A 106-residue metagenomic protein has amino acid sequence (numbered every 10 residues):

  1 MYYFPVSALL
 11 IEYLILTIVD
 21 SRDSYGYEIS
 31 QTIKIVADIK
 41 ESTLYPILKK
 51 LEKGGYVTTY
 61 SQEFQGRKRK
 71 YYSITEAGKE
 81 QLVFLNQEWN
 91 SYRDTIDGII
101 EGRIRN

Functional and structural regions predicted by a protein language model:
Y2-T43: N-terminal helix-turn-helix DNA-binding core of bacterial DNA-binding proteins
Q31, E76, S91-D94: Generic recognition of well-ordered alpha-helical segments within structured catalytic/regulatory domains
L48-K50: Short, hydrophobic-biased segments on the C-terminal half of alpha helices that form "recognition helices"
F64-N86: Basic, amphipathic "hinge/linker" alpha-helix immediately C-terminal to the N-terminal HTH DNA-binding motif
V83-N106: Amphipathic alpha-helical dimerization/coiled-coil segments that flank or bridge DNA-binding/regulatory modules
